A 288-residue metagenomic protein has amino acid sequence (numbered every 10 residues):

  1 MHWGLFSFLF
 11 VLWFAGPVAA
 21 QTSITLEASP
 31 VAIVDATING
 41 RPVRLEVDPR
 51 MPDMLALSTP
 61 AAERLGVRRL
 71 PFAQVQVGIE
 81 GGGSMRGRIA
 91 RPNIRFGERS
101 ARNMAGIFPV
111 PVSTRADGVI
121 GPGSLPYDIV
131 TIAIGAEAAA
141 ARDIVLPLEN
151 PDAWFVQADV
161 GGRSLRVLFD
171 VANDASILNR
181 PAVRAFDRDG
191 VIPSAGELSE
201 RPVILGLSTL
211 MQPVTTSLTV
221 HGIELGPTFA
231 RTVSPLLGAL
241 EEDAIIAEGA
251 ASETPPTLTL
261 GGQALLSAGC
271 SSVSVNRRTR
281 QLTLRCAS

Functional and structural regions predicted by a protein language model:
M1: Tryptophan-rich substrate-binding surfaces of secreted polymer-degrading and adhesive proteins
G4-A15: Bacterial N-terminal signal peptides
A19-S288: Pepsin/retropepsin-fold aspartyl endopeptidases
